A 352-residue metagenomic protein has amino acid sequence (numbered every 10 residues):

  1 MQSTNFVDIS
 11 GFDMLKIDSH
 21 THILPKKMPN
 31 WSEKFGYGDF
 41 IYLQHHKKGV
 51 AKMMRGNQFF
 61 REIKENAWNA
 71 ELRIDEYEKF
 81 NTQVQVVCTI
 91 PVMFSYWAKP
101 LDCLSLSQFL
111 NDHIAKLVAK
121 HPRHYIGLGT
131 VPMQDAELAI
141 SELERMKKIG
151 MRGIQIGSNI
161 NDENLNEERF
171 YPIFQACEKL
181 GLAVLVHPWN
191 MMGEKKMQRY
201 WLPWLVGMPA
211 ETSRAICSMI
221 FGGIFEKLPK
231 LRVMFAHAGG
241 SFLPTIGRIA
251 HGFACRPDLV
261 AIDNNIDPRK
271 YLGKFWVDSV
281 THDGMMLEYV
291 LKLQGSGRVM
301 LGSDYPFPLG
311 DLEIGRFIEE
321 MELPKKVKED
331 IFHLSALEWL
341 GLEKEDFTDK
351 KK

Functional and structural regions predicted by a protein language model:
Q2-S19, K26-V84, D112-K120, S141-R145 (+5 more regions): Mid-to-C-terminal alpha-helical segments outside catalytic/metal-binding sites
D13, P25-E65, M192-A210, I249-L272: Active-site gating loops and adjacent loop-to-helix segments of metal-dependent hydrolytic enzymes
I17-S19, Q85-V87, I126-G129, I154-I156 (+4 more regions): Hydrophobic faces of well-ordered beta-strands that scaffold small-molecule active sites in alpha/beta enzyme cores
H22, W189-N190, G239, P306: Catalytic metal-binding/acid-base residues of hydrolase active sites
Q83-M219: Active-site gating/metal-coordination segments in enzymes
S213-I216, C255-A261, S279-D283: A general structural motif
